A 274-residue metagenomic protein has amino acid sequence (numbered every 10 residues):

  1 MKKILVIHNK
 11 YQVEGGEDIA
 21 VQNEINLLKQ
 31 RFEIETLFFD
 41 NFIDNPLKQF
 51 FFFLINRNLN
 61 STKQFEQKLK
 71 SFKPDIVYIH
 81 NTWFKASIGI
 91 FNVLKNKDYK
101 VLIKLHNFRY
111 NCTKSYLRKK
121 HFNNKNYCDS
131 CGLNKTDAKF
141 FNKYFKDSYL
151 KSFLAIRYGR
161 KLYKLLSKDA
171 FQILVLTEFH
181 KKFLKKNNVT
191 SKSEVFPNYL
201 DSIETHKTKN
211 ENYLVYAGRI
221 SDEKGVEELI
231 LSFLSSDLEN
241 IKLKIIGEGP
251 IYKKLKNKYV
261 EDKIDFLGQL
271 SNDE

Functional and structural regions predicted by a protein language model:
M1-F42, K70-F72, V93-K100, Q172 (+1 more regions): N-terminal subdomain of nucleotide-sugar transferases
K10-Q12, Y199, A217-V226, G249 (+1 more regions): Short donor-sugar binding/catalytic loops of nucleotide-sugar-dependent glycosyltransferases, especially enzymes
F39-E66, Y78-W83, N142-A155: A short, charged, and often flexible helix/loop element on the N-terminal side of the glycosyltransferase catalytic
I43-K48, L105-R157: Acceptor-binding helix/loop patch of EC 2.4 sugar-transfer enzymes, predominantly nucleotide-sugar-dependent
E66-V77, S87-L102, K114, K119 (+1 more regions): Glycosyltransferases and closely related glycan-assembly transferases that use nucleotide-activated donors
D129-T205, D265-F266: Donor nucleotide-sugar binding/catalytic pocket of nucleotide-sugar-dependent glycosyltransferases
L174, L200, H206-K224, I230-L234 (+1 more regions): Conserved donor-binding/catalytic core segment of Leloir-type glycosyltransferases
K253-D273: Nucleotide-activated donor-binding/catalytic signature segment of Leloir-type glycosyltransferases, i.e., the conserved
